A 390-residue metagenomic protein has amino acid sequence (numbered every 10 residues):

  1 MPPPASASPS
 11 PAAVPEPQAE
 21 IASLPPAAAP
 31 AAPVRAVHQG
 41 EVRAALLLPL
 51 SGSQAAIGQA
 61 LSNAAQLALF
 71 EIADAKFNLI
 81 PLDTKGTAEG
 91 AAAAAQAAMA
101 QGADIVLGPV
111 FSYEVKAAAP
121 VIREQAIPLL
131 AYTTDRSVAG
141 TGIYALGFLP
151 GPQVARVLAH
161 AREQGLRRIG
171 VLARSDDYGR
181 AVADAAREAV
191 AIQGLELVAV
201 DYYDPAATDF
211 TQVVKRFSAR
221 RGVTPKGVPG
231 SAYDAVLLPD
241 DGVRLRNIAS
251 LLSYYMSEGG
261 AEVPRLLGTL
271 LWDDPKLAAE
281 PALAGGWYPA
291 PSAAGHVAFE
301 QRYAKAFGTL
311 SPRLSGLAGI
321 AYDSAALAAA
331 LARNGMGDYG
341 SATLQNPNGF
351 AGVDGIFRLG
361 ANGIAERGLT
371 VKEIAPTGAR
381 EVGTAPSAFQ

Functional and structural regions predicted by a protein language model:
M1-Q390: Extracytosolic ligand-binding ectodomains
